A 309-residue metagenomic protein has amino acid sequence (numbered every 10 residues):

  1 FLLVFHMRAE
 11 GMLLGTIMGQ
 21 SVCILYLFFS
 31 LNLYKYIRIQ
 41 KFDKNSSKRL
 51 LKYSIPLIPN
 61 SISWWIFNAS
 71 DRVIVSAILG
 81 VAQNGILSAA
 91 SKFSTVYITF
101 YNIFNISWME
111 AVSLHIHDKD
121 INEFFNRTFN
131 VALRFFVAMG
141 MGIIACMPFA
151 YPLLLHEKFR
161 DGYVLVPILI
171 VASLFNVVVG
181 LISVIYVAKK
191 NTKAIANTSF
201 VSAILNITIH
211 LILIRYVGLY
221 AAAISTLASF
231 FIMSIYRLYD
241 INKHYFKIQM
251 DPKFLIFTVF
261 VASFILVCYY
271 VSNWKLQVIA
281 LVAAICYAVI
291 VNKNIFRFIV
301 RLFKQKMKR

Functional and structural regions predicted by a protein language model:
F1-L33, V201-L205, L219-Y239: Hydrophobic alpha-helical transmembrane segments
V4, I24-N32, V73, A77 (+9 more regions): Membrane-embedded alpha-helical segments of multi-pass transporters/permeases
H6, A69, I78-V81, H115 (+3 more regions): Helix-loop interface residues and adjacent transmembrane-helix termini in multi-pass membrane transporters, primarily
A9, L13-T16, L25-N68, A111-E123 (+2 more regions): Interhelical loop/hinge segments that connect adjacent transmembrane helices in multipass membrane
A9-M12, R49-Y53, L57, V75-T95 (+1 more regions): Interfacial/gating helices of multi-pass transporter permease domains
L13-I17, V166, I182-I209, Y220-L227 (+1 more regions): Alpha-helical transmembrane segments of multi-pass membrane transporters/permeases
I86-S199: Specific pore-lining/lateral-gate transmembrane helices of multi-pass inner-membrane transport and insertion machines
L266-R309: Membrane-proximal transmembrane or re-entrant/amphipathic helices at the cytosolic face
